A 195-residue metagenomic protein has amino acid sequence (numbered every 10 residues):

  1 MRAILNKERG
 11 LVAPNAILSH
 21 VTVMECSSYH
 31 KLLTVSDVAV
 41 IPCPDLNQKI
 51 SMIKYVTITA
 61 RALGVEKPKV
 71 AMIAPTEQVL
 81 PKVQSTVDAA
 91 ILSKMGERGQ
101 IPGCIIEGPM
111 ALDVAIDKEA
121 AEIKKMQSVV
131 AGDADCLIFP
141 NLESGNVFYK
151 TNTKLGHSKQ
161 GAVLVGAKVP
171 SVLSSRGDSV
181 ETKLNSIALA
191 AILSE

Functional and structural regions predicted by a protein language model:
M1-V130, D135-F139, S144-E195: Anion-binding alpha/beta catalytic cores of soluble intermediary-metabolism enzymes, centered on
